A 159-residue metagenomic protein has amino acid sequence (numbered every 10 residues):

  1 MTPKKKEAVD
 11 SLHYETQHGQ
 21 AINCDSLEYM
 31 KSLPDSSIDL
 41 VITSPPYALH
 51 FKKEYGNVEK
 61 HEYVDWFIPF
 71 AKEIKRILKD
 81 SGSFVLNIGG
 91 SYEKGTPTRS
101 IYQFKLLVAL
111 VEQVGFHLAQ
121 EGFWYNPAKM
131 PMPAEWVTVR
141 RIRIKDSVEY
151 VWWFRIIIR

Functional and structural regions predicted by a protein language model:
T2-R159: Core catalytic lobe of class I
